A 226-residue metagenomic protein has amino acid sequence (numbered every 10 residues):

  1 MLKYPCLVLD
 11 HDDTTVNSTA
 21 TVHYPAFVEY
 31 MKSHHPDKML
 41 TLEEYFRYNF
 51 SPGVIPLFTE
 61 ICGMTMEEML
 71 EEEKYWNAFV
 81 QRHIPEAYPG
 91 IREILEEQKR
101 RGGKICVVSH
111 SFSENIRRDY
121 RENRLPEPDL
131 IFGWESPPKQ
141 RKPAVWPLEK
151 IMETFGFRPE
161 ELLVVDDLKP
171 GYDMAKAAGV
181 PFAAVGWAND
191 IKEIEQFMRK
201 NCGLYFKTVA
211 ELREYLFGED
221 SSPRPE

Functional and structural regions predicted by a protein language model:
M1-P5, S113, R117-E226: Asp-based, Mg2+/Mn2+-dependent phosphohydrolase catalytic module
L2-E93, E97-R101: N-terminal helical cap/lid subdomain that shapes the substrate entry/recognition surface in HAD-like hydrolases
E43, R82-H83, K104-I105, S136-P137 (+1 more regions): A generic structural signal for short
G102-G103, V180: A short helix->loop->beta-strand "cap" motif at the edges of active sites that frequently abuts
S109-S111: Conserved phosphate-coupling serine/threonine residues in phosphotransfer and NTP-handling enzymes
